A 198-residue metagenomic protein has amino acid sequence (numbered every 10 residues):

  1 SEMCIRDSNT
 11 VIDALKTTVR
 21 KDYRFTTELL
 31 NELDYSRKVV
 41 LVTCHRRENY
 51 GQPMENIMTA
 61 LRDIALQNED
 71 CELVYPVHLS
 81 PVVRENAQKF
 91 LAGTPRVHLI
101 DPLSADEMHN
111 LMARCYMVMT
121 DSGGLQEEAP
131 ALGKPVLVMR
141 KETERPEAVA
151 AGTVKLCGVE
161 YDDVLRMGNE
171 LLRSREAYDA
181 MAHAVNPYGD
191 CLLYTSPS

Functional and structural regions predicted by a protein language model:
E2-D7, Y194-S198: Conserved small/polar residues in nucleotide/adenosyl-binding loops
S8-T17: Short beta-strand->alpha-helix junction loop in the catalytic core of nucleotide-activated group-transfer enzymes
V19, Y23, A65, G168 (+1 more regions): Short, hydrophobic alpha-helical segments
K21-R114: Donor-nucleotide binding loops and adjacent catalytic segments primarily of GT-B fold Leloir glycosyltransferases
V74, H98-I100, M117-M119, L137 (+1 more regions): Hydrophobic/aromatic beta-strand patches that form the interior of the parallel beta-sheet core in alpha/beta enzyme
H109-V149: A donor-sugar binding/catalytic signature common to diverse glycosyltransferases and related nucleotide-sugar
K155-S196: Leloir-type glycosyltransferase catalytic cores
